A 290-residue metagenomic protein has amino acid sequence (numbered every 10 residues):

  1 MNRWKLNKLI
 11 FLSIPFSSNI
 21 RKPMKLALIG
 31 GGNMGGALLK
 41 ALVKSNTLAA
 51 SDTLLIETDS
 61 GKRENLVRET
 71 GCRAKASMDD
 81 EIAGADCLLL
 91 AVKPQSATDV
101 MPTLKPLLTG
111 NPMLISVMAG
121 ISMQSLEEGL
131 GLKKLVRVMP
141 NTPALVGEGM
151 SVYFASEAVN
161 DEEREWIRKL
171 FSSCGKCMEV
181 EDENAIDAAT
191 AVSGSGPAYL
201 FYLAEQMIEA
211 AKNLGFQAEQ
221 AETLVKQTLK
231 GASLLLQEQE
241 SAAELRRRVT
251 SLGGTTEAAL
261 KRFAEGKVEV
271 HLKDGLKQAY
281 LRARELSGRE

Functional and structural regions predicted by a protein language model:
F16, I20-A76, G149, K212-L214: NAD(P)+-binding Rossmann beta1-loop-alpha1 motif at the extreme N-terminus of oxidoreductases
R21, T223-E290: NAD(P)-dependent Rossmann-like dehydrogenase/reductase catalytic/cofactor-binding core
T53, E81, A97, Q217-L224 (+1 more regions): Small-residue helix-packing motif on alpha-helices
S60, E69-T70, M78-Y153, E157: Rossmann-like NAD(P)(H) cofactor-binding subdomain of soluble oxidoreductases
G129-K134, M150-A188, F201-E238, R282: Internal alpha-helical scaffold of NAD(P)-dependent oxidoreductase catalytic cores
